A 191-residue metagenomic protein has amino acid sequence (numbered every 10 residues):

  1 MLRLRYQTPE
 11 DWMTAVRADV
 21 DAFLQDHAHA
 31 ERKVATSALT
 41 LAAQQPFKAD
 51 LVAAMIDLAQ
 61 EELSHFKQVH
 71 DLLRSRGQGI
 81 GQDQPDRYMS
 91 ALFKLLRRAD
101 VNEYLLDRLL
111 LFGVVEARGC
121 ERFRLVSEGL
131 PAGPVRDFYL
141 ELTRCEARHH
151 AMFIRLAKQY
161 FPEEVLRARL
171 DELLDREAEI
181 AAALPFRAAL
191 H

Functional and structural regions predicted by a protein language model:
M1-H191: Non-heme di-metal
